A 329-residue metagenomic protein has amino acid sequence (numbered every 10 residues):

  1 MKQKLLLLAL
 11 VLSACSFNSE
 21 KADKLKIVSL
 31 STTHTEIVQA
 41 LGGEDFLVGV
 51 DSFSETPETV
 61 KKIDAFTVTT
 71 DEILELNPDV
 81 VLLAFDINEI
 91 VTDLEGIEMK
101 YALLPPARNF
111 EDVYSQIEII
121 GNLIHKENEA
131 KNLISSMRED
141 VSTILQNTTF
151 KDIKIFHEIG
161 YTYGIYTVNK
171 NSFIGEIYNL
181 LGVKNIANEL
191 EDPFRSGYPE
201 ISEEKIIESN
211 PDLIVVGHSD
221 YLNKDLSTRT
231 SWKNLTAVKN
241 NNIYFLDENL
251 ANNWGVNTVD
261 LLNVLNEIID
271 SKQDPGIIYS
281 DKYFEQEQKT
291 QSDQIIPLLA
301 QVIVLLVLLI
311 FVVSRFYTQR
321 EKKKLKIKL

Functional and structural regions predicted by a protein language model:
K2-L8: Sec-dependent signal peptide recognition, specifically the positively charged N-region followed immediately by
S13-A14: C-terminal motif of bacterial Sec signal peptides marking the signal peptidase cleavage site
D23-L41, E129-K184, S280-E287: Basic- and aromatic-lined ligand-binding clefts that recognize polyanionic substrates
L25, L30, E111-H125, K131 (+4 more regions): Structured C-terminal subdomain patch of bacterial secreted/periplasmic proteins
K26-N88, M99-A102, V183-I186: A short, structured surface patch at a secondary-structure boundary
V50-D51, N171-G197, N242-F245: His/Asp/Glu-enriched short active-site or ligand-binding loop at hydrolase and phosphoryl-transfer sites
L305-Q319: Alpha-helical transmembrane segments
E321-L329: Cytoplasmic C-terminal tails of single-pass
